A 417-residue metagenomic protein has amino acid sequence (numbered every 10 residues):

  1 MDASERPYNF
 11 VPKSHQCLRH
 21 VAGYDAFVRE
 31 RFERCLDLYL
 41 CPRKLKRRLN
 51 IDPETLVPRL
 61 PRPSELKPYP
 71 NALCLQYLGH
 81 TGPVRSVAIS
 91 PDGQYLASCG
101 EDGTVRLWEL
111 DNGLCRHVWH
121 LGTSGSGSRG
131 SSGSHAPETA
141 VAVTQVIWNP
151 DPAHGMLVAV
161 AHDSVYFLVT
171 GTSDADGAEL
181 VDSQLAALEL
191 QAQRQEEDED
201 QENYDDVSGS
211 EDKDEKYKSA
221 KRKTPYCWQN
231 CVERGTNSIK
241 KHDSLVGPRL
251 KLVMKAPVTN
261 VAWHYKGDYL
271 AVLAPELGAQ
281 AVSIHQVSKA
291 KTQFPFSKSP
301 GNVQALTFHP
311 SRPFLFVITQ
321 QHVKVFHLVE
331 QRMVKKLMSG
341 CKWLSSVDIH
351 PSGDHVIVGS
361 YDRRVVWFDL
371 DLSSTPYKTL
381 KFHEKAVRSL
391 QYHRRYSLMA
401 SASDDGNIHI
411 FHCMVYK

Functional and structural regions predicted by a protein language model:
M1-R62, G177-E179, D200-D214, S219: Intrinsically disordered terminal extensions that flank WD40 beta-propeller domains in eukaryotic WD-repeat scaffold
D52-N149: Secondary-structure-rich domain cores
P63-A72, L107-G122, L168-R194, D214-P248 (+6 more regions): Per-blade loop-tip surfaces of WD-repeat and WD-like beta-propellers in eukaryotic adaptors/scaffolds
L78-P83, H120-G125, H135-V143, L252-P257 (+3 more regions): WD40/WD-repeat beta-propeller blade N-cap
A88-G93, V146-H154, A262-Y269, L306-R312 (+3 more regions): Loop/turn segments within WD40 beta-propeller blades
C99-D102, V160-H162, A274-G278, I318-Q320 (+2 more regions): Conserved strand-to-loop turn within each blade of WD40 beta-propeller repeats
M156-A159, L270-V272, F314-V317: Short beta-strand elements that form the blades of beta-propeller/WD-repeat-like and other beta-sheet-rich scaffold
